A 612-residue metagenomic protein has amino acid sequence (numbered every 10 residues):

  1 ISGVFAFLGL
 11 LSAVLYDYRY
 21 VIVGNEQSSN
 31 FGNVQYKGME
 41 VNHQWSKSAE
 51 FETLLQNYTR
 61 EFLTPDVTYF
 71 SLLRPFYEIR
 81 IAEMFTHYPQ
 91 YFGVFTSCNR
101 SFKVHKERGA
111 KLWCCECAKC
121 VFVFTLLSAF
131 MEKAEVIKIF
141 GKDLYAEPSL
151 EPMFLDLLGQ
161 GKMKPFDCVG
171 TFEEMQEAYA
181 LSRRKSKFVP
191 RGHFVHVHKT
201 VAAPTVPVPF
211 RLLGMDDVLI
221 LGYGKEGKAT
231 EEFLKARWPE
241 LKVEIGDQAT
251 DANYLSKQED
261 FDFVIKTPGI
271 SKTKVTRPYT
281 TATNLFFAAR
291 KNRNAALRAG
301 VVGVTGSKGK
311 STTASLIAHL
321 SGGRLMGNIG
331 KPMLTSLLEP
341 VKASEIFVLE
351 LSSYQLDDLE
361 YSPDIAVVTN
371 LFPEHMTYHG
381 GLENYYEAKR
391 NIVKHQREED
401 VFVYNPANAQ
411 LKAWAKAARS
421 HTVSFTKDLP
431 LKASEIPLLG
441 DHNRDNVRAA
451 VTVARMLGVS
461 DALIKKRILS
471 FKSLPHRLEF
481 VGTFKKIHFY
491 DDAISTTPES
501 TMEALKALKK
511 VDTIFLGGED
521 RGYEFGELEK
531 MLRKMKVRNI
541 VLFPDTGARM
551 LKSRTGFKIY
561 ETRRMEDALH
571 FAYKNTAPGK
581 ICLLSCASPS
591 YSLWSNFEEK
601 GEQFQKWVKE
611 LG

Functional and structural regions predicted by a protein language model:
I1-P209: Nucleotide-activated chemistry modules centered on ATP-dependent adenylation/adenylyltransferase
G9, F85, L234, V264 (+13 more regions): Residue-level signal for inorganic ion chemistry
G24, D66, V368-N370, N405 (+1 more regions): Short beta-strands and strand-loop turn motifs
Q27-S28, P268-S271, G309, S353-Q355 (+7 more regions): Short glycine-rich anion-binding loops that position phosphate/pyrophosphate groups of nucleotides and phosphorylated
D217, G323, I436-R538: Nucleotide phosphate-binding/pyrophosphate-handling subdomain across enzymes that bind or process nucleotide phosphates
L219-E231, A236, V243-I245, L474 (+4 more regions): Active-site beta-alpha connecting loops in nucleotide-dependent enzymes
K235, A252-F263, P268, K272-F402 (+5 more regions): Phosphate-binding loop of NTP-binding sites
G246-N253, L429-E435: Adenosine-cofactor binding site in Rossmann-like domains, unifying the SAM/SAH pocket of S-adenosylmethionine-dependent
